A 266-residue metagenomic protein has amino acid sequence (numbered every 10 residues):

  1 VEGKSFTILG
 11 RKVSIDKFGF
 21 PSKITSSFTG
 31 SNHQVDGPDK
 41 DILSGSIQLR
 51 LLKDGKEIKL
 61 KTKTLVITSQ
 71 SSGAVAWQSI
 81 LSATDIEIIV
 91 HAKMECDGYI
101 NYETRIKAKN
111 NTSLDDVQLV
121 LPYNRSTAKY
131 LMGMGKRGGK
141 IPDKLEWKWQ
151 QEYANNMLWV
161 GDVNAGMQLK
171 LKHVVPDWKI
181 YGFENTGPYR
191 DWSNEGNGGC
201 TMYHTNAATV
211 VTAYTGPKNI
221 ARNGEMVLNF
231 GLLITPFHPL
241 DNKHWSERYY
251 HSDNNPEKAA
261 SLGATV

Functional and structural regions predicted by a protein language model:
V1-E225: Beta-strand/loop-rich accessory regions of lumenal/periplasmic or secreted enzymes, predominantly carbohydrate-active
V1-F18, V227-V266: An acidic-aromatic substrate-binding cleft motif
